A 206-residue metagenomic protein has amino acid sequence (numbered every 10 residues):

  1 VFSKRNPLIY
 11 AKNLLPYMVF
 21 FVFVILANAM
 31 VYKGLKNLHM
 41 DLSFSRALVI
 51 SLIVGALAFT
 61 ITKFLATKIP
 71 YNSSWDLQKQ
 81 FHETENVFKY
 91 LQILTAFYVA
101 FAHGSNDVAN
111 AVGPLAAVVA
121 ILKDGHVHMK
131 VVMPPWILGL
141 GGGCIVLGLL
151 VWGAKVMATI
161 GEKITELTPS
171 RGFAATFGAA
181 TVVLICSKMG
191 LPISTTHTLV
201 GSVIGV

Functional and structural regions predicted by a protein language model:
V1-V206: Alpha-helical transmembrane segments and immediately membrane-proximal extracytoplasmic
